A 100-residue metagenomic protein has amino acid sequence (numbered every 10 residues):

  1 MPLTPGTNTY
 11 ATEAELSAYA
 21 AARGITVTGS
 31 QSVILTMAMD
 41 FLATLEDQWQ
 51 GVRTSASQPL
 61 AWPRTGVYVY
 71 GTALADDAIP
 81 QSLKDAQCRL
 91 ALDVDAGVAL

Functional and structural regions predicted by a protein language model:
M1-L100: Divalent metal-cofactor coordination and adjacent catalytic microenvironments
